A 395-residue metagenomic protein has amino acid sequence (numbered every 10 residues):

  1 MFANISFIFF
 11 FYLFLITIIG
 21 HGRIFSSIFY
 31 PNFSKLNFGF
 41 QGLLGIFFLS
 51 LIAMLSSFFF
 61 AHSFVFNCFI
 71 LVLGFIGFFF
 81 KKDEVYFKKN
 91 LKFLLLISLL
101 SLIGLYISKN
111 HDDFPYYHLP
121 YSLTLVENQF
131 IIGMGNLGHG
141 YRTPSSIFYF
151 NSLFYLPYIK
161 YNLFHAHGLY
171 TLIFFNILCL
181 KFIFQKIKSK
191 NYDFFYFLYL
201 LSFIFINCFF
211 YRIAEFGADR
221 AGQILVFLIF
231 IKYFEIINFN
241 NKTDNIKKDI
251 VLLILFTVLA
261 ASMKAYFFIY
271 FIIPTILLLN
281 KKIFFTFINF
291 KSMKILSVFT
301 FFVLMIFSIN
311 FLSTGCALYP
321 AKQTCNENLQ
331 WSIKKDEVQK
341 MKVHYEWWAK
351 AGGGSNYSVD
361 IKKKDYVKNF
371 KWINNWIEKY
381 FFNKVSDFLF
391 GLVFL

Functional and structural regions predicted by a protein language model:
M1-Y86, F382, S386-L395: Membrane-embedded, hydrophobic transmembrane alpha-helices
F2-F11, P157-I173, Y211-F216, I361-L395: Membrane-interface anchor segments at the N-terminal boundary of transmembrane helices in multi-pass membrane enzymes
T17-G20, F25, L200-L201, A221-N241 (+1 more regions): Specific aromatic-rich, kink-prone transmembrane helix
A53-S57, F210, D249-A265, I269-I276 (+1 more regions): Membrane-interface alpha helices of multi-pass inner-membrane proteins
V65-F66, H165-T171, C208-E235: Multi-pass, polyprenyl lipid-linked donor-dependent membrane glycosyltransferases
G74-Y86, Y270-T300: Perimembrane helix-loop-helix junctions
L102-F194, I213-E215: Active-site lumenal/periplasmic loops and adjacent helix-entry segments of GT-C-fold, multi-pass membrane
Y106-K109, F150, M293-S386: Membrane-lumen/periplasm interface segments of specific transmembrane helices in polyprenyl phosphate-linked
